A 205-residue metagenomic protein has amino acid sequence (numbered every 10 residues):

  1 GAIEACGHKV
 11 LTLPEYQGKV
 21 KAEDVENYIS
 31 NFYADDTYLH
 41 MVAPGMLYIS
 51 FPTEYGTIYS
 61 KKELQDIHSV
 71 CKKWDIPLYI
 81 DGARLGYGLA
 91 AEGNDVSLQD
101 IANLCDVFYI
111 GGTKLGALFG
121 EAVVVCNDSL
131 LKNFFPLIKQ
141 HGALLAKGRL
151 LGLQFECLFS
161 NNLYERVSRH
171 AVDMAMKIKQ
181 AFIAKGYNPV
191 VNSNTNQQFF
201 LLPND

Functional and structural regions predicted by a protein language model:
G1-D205: Conserved PLP-enzyme active-site core in the AAT-like
